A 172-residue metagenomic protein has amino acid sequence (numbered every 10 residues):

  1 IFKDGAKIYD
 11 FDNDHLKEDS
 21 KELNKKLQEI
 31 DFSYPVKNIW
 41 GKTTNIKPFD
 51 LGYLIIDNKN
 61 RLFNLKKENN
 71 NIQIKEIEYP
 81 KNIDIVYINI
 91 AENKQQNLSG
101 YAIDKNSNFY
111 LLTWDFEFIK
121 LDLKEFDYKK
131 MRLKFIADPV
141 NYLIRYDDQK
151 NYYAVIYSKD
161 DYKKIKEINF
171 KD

Functional and structural regions predicted by a protein language model:
I1-K3, G52-N58, L98-L111, Y142-Y146: Short beta-strand motif characteristic of blades in beta-propeller domains
G5-N38, K59-N82, K105-M131, K150-K171: Surface-exposed loop/turn elements that mediate protein-protein interactions on large endomembrane-trafficking
I30-D50, K81-L98, D122-N141: Repeated scaffold domains used in trafficking and secretory/extracellular systems, primarily beta-propellers
T43, P48-L65: Internal metal/ion-chelating core segments
